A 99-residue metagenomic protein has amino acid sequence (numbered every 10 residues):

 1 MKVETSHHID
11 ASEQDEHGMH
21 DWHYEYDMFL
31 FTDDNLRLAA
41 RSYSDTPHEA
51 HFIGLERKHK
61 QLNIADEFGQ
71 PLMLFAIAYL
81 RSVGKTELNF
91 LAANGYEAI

Functional and structural regions predicted by a protein language model:
K2-P47: Amphipathic, interaction-prone secondary-structure segments
H51-I99: Mixed-charge, Lys/Arg-enriched low-complexity segments
